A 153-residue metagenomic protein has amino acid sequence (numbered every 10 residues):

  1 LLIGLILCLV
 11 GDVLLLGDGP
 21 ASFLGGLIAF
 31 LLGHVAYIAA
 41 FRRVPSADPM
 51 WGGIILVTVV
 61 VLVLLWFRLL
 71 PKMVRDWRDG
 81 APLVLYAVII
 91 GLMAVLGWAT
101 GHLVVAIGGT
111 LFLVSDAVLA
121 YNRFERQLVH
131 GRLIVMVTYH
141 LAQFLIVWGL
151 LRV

Functional and structural regions predicted by a protein language model:
L1-V153: Polytopic alpha-helical membrane-helix bundles and their juxtamembrane interface segments in multi-pass membrane
